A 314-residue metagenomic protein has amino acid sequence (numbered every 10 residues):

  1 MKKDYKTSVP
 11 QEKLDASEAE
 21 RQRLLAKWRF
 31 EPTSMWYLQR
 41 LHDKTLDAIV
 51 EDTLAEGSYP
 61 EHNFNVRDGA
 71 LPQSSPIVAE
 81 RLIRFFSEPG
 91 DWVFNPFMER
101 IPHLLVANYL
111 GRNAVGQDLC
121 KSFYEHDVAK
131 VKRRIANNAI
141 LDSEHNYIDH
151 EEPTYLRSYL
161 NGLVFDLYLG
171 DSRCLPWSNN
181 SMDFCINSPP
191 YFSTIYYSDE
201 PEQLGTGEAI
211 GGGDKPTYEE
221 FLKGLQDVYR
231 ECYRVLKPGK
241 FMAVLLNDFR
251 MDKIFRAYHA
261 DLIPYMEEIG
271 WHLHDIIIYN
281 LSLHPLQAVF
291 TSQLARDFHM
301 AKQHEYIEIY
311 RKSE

Functional and structural regions predicted by a protein language model:
M1-E314: Class I S-adenosyl-L-methionine-dependent methyltransferase catalytic core
